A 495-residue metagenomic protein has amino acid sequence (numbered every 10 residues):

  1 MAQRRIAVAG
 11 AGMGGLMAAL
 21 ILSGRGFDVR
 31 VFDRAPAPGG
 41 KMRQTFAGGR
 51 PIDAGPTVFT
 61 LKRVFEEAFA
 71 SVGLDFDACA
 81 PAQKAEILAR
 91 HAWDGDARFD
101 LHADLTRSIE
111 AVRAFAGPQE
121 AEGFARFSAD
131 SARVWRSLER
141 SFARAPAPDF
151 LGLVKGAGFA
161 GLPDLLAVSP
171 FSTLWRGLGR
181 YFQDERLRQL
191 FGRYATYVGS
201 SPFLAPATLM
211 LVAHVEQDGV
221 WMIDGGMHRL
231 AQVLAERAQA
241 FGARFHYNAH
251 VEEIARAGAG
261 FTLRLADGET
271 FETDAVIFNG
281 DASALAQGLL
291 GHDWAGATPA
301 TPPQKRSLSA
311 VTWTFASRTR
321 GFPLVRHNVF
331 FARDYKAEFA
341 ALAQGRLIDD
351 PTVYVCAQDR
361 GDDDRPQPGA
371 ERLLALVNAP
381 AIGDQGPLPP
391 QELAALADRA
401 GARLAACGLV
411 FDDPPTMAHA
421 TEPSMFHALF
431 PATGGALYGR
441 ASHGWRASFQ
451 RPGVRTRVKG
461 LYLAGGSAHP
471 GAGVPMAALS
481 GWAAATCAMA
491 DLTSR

Functional and structural regions predicted by a protein language model:
R4-S137: N-terminal glycine-rich phosphate/pyrophosphate-binding loop and immediately adjacent elements
D94-L204: Rossmann-like flavin
D184-V198, D350-Y354, V410-P470: A glycine-rich dinucleotide-binding beta-alpha-beta segment and adjacent secondary-structure elements that constitute
L211-A257: Helical element adjacent to the flavin cofactor pocket in flavoenzyme catalytic cores
E252-Q367: Mid-domain catalytic core of redox enzymes that form a hydrophobic substrate pocket/lid adjacent to a catalytic redox
R318-A428: C-terminal segments that line or cap access tunnels to active or ligand-binding sites in enzymes and enzyme-associated
G466-A488: A conserved FAD-binding loop/helix module that cradles the flavin
A490-R495: Active-site-proximal substrate-binding core of FAD-dependent oxidoreductases
